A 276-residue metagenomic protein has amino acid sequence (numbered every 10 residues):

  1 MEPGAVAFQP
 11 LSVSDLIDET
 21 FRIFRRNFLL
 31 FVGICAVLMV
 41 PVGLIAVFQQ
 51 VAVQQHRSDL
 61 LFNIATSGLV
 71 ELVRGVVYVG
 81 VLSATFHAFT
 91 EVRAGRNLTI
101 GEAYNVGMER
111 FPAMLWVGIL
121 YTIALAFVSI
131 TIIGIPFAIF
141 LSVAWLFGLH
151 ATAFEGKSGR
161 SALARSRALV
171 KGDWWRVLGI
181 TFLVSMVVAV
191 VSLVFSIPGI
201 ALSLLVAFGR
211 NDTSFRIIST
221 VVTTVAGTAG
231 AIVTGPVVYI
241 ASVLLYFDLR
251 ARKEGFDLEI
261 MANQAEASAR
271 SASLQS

Functional and structural regions predicted by a protein language model:
M1-Q54, I100, F137-T223, G227: Nonpolar helix-loop interface/hinge motif
M1-S12, E19, A164, R252-S276: Low-complexity, intrinsically disordered extramembrane tails and loops of integral membrane proteins
E2-Q9, L61-R96, T122-R165, W174 (+1 more regions): Selective recognition of hydrophobic, aromatic-rich stretches within alpha-helical transmembrane segments of polytopic
A7, C35-L38, I45-A46, F62-T66 (+2 more regions): Eukaryotic membrane transport/trafficking proteins
F31, C35-M39, G43, E71 (+13 more regions): Alpha-helical transmembrane spans of integral membrane proteins, capturing the lipid-embedded, hydrophobic core of TM
H56-L60: Membrane-helix interface and helix-disruption motif detector
V92-Y104, Y246-A267: Cytoplasmic juxtamembrane regions at transmembrane-helix boundaries
L98-L120, R165: Interfacial transmembrane-helix boundary/kink motif in multi-pass membrane proteins
